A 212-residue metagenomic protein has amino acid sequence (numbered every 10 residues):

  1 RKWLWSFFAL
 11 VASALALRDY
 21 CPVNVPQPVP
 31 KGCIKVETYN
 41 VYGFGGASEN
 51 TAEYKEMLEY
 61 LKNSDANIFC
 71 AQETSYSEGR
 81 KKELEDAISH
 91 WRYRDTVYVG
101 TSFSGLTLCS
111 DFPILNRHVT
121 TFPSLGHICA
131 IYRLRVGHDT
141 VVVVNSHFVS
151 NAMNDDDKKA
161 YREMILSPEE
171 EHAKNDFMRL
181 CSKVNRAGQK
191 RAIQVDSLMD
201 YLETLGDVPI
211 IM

Functional and structural regions predicted by a protein language model:
W5, V11-P30, E49, K62 (+1 more regions): Structured beta-strand-rich core segments of catalytic domains in phosphoester-bond hydrolases
K35-V41, E53, M57-K81, V142-H147 (+1 more regions): Active-site beta-strand/loop signature of hydrolases that rely on acidic residues for catalysis
T38-Y54, A152-A187: Acidic/histidine-rich helix-loop elements that form or flank divalent-metal/phosphate-binding sites at the catalytic
Y93-L108, N175-T204: Active site of divalent-metal-dependent phosphoester/diester hydrolases
